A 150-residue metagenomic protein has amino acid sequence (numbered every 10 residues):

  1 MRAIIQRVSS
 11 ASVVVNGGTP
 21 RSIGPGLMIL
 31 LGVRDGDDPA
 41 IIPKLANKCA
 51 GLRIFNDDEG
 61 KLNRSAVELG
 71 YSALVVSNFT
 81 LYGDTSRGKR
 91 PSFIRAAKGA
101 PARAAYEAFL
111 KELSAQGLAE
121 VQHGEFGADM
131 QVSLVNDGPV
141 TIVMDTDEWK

Functional and structural regions predicted by a protein language model:
M1-G88, S92, A104-K150: N-terminal, polar/charged subdomain of small-to-medium soluble alpha/beta proteins
R95: An anionic oxygen-ligand recognition environment, strongly enriched in 2H phosphoesterase
G99: Conserved phosphate/pyrophosphate-binding and hydrolysis machinery centered on Walker-type P-loop NTPases, extending
